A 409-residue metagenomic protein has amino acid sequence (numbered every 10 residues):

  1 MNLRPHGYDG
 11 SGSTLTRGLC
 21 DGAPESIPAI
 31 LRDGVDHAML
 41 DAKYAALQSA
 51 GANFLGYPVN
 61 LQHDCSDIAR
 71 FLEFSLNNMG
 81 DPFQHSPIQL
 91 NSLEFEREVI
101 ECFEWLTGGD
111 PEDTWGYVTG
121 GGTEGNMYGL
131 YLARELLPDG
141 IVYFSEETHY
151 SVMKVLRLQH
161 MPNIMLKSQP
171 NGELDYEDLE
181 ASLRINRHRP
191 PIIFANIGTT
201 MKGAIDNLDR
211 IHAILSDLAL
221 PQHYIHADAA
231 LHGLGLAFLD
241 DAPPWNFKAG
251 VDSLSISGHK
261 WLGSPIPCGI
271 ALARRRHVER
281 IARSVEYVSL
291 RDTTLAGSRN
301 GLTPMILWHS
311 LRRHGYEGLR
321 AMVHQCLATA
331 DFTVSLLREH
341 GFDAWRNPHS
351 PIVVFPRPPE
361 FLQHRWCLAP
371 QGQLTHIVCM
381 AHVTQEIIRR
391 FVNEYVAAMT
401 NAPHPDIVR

Functional and structural regions predicted by a protein language model:
M1-E112, Q373-V378: N-terminal entrance/gating region of PLP-dependent enzymes' catalytic architecture
G10, E112-D113, Y117-A282: Conserved PLP-enzyme active-site core in the AAT-like
R32-V35, D67, F83-F95, G121 (+11 more regions): Catalytic cores of large soluble enzymes that bind and process phosphate-bearing ligands
Y44, D139, M153, L158-M161 (+2 more regions): Conserved C-terminal alpha-helix-loop-beta "cap" of PLP-dependent enzymes that closes/shapes the active-site mouth
G80-P87, P111-G116, N163-S168, P190-I197 (+3 more regions): Glycine- and acidic
E96-E101, M127-Y131, M153, D209-H212 (+3 more regions): Predominant activation on well-ordered alpha-helical scaffold segments within soluble catalytic domains
W105, Y131-E135, W308-R313: Short glycine/serine- and small hydrophobic-enriched flexible loop segments
L218, A237-H349: Active-site C-terminal subdomain of aminotransferase-like
